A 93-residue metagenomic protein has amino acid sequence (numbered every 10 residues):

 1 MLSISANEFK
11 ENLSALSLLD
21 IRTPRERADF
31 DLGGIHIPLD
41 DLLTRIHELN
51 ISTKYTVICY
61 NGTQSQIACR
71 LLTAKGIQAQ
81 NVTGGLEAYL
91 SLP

Functional and structural regions predicted by a protein language model:
M1-S17, I21-K54, T63-P93: Rhodanese-like catalytic fold shared by cysteine-dependent sulfurtransferases and DSP/PTP-type phosphatases
I58: Short, surface-exposed ligand- or partner-binding patches at beta-edge/loop junctions that are enriched in aromatics
